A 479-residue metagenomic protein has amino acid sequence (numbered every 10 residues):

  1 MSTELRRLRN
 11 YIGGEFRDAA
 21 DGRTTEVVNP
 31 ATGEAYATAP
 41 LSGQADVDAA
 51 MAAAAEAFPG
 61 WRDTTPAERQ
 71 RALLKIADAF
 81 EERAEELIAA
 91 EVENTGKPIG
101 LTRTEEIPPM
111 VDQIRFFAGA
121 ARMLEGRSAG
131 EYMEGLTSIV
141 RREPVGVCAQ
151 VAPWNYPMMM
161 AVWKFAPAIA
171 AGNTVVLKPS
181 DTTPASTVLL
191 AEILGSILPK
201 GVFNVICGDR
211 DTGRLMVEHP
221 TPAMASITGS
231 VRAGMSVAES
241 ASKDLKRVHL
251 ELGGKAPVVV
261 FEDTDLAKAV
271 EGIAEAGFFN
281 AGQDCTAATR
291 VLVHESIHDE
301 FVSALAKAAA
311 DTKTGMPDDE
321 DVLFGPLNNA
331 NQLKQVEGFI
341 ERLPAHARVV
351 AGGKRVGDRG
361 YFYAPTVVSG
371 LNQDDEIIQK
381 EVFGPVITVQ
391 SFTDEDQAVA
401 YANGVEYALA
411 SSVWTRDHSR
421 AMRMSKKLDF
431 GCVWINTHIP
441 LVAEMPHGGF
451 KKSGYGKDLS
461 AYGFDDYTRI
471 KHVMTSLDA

Functional and structural regions predicted by a protein language model:
M1-A31: Hydrophobic face of amphipathic alpha-helices that form TPR/SEL1-like repeat modules and related alpha-solenoid
T32-T38, P222, V259, K313 (+2 more regions): Conserved C-terminal structural/oligomerization subdomain of aldehyde/semialdehyde dehydrogenase
G33, R69, E91, I114 (+9 more regions): Residue-level signal for inorganic ion chemistry
E34-L124: Glycine-rich loop-to-alpha-helix module at the N-terminal edge of alpha/beta enzyme cores
A35-S42, A57-D63, Q150, V258-F261 (+5 more regions): Short, well-ordered beta-strand elements within core beta-sheets of diverse protein domains
F58, R62, A77-A84, I88 (+19 more regions): Structural signal for hydrophobic packing residues in well-ordered secondary-structure cores of soluble enzyme domains
G126-K268, F392: Rossmann-like NAD(P) dinucleotide-binding subdomain of oxidoreductase/dehydrogenase enzymes
R232-N372, D396, I435: ALDH superfamily catalytic-core signature
